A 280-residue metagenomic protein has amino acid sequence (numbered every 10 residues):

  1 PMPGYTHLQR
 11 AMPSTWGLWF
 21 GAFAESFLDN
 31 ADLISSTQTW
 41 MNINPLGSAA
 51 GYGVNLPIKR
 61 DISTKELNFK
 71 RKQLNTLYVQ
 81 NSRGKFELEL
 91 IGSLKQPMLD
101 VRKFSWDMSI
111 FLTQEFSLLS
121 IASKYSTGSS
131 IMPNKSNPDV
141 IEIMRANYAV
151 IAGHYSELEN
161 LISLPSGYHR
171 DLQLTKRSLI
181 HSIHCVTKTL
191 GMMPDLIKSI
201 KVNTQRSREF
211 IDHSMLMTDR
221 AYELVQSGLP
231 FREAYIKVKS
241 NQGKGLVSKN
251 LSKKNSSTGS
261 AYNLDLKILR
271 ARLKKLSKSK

Functional and structural regions predicted by a protein language model:
P1-M12, R71-F86, S166-L172, N255 (+1 more regions): Long, non-coiled-coil amphipathic alpha-helical linker/lever segments that couple catalytic cores to other domains
Y5-H7, F23, Y52, Y125 (+3 more regions): Aromatic side chains
T6, A49, N55, K70 (+2 more regions): Compositionally biased, intrinsically disordered low-complexity regions
M12-L161: Internal glycine-rich alpha/beta core junctions
E115-S117, M132-K280: Glycine-rich cofactor/substrate-binding loops
